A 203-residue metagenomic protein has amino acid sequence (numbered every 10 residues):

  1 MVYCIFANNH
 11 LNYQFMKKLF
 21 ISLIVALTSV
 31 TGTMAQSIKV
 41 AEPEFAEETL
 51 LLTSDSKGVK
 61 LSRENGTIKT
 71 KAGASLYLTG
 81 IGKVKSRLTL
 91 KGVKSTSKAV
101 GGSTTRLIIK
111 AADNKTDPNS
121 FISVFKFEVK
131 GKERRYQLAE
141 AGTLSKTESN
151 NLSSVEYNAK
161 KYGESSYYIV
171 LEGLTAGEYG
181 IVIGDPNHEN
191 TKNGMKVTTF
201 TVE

Functional and structural regions predicted by a protein language model:
M1-F15: Short, Lys/Arg-enriched N-terminal segments with co-localized hydrophobic residues within the first ~10-30 amino acids
Q14-F15, T31-A35: Sec/Tat signal peptide C-region and signal peptidase I cleavage site
L19-S29: Sec-dependent N-terminal signal peptides
Q36-S145, D185-E203: Primarily secretory-pathway and cell-envelope proteins
V100-G102, K160-Y162, L174: Surface-exposed coil/turn segments at beta-strand junctions on protein surfaces, enriched
L138-G163: Extended, solvent-exposed segments with strong compositional bias
N158, Y168-V170, T199-T201: Generic structural detector for well-ordered beta-strands
S165, E172-V182: A glycine-anchored, Pro-Gly-centered beta-turn/N-cap motif
